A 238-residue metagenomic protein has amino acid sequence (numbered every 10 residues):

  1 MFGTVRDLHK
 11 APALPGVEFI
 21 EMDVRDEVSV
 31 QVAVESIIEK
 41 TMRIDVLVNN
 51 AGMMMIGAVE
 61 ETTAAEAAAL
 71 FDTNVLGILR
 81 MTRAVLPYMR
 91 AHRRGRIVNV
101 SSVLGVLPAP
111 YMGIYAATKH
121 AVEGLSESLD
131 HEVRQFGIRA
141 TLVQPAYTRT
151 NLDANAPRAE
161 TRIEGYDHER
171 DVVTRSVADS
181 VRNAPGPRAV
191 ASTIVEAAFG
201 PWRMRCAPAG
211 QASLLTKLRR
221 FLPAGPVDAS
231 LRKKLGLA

Functional and structural regions predicted by a protein language model:
P15-V28: Rossmann-fold cofactor-recognition segment
R25-K40: Conserved Rossmann-fold cofactor-binding substructure of NAD(P)-dependent oxidoreductases
S36-N49, M55: A glycine-rich helix->loop->beta "capping" turn within Rossmann-like NAD(P)(H)-dependent oxidoreductase domains
A58-V59, E66-A68: Substrate-binding pocket helix/loop in short-chain dehydrogenase/reductase
T82, T118: Active-site helix of classical SDR
S102: Residue(s) in the substrate-gating loop at a strand-loop-helix junction that position the organic substrate next
E132-V181: C-terminal beta-strand-loop-alpha-helix "lid" module of Rossmann-like NAD(P)-dependent dehydrogenases
